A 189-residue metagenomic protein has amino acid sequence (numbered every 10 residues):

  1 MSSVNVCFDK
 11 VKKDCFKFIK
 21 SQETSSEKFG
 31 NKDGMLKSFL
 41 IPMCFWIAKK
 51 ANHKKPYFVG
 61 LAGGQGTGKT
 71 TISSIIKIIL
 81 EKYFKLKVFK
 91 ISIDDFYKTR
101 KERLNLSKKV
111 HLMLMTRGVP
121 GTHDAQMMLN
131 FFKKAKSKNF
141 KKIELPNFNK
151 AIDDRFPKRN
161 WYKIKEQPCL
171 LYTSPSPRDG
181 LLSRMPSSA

Functional and structural regions predicted by a protein language model:
M1-K37: Charged, amphipathic alpha-helical linker segments immediately N-terminal to NTP-binding catalytic cores
P42-N52: Pre-Walker A adenine-sensing motif
T67: ATP-binding Walker
T70: Walker A/P-loop
F84-K98: Short beta-strand-centered segment that lines the nucleotide-binding/catalytic pocket of NTP-utilizing
K98-F148: Conserved nucleotide-sensing/catalytic segment adjacent to the nucleotide-binding pocket in NTP-handling enzymes
Y172-D179: Conserved small/polar residues in nucleotide/adenosyl-binding loops
